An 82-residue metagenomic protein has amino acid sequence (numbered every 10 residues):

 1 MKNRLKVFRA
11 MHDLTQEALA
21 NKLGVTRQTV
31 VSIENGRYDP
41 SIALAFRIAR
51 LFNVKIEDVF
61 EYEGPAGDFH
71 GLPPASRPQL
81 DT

Functional and structural regions predicted by a protein language model:
N3-K22, P74-A75, Q79-D81: Short basic helix-loop element that most often maps to the first helix and adjoining turn of HTH DNA-binding modules
G24, A43-D58: DNA major-groove recognition helix of helix-turn-helix/homeodomain DNA-binding modules
V25-Y38: Recognition helix of helix-turn-helix/homeodomain-like DNA-binding domains that insert into the DNA major groove
N35, V54, G64: Short, conserved catalytic or interaction motifs in soluble domains
P40, A49, E63-A66: Short linear/disordered segments characteristic of secreted peptide precursors and small low-complexity proteins
E61-T82: Short, charged recognition helix plus adjacent turn of helix-turn-helix-like nucleic-acid-binding domains
